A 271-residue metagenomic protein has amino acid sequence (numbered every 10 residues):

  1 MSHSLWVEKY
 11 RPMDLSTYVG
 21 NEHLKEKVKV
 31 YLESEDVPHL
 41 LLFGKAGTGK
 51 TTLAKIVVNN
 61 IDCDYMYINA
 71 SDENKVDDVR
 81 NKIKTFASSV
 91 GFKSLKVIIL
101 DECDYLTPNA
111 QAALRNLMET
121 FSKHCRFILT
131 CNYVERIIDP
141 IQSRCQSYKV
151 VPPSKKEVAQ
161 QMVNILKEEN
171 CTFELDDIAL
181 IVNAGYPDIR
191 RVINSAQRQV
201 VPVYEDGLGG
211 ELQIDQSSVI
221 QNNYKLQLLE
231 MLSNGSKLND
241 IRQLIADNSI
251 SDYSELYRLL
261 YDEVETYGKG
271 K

Functional and structural regions predicted by a protein language model:
M1-V151, K156-E157, V163, K167 (+5 more regions): P-loop/Walker A NTP-binding region and its immediately flanking N-terminal helices in P-loop NTPase folds
K156, V163-K271: AAA+ P-loop NTPase domains with strong preference for DNA replication initiators and clamp-loader complexes
